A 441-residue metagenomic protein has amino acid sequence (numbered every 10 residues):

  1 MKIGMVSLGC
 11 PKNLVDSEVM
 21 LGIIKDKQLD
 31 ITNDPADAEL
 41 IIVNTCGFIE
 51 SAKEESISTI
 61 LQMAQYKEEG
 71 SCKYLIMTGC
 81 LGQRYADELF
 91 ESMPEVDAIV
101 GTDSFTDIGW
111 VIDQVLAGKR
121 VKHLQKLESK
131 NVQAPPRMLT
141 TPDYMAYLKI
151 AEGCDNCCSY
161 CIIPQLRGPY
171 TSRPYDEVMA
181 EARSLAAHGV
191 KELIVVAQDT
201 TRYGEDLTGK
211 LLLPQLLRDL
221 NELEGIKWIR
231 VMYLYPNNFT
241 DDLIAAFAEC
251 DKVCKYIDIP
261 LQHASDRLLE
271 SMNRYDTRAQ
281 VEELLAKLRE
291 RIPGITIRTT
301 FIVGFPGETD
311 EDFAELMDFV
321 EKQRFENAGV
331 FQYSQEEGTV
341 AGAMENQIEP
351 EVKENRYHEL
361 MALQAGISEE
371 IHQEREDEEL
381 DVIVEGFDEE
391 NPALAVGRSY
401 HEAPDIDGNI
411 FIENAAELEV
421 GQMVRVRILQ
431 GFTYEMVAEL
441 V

Functional and structural regions predicted by a protein language model:
M1-Y203, D242, I257, A279-E290 (+4 more regions): Proteins enriched for Cys/Gly/acidic motifs involved in redox and nucleic-acid/cofactor modification
C10, G204-G225, S271-M272, Q335-G366: Radical SAM enzyme [4Fe-4S]-AdoMet core and its adjacent flexible, acidic and glycine-rich loops/tails across
L75-G79, R84, L89, A187-E311 (+1 more regions): Conserved SAM/AdoMet-binding glycine-rich loop
M93-P94, V115-G118, L211-L213, F247-A248 (+2 more regions): Short, hinge-like loop/turn segments at secondary-structure boundaries
M138-L139, A245-E249, L261, H372-E374 (+2 more regions): Replace "in large, NTP-powered and nucleic-acid-processing enzymes" with "in large, NTP-powered factors and other
V178, V195, V231, I259 (+6 more regions): Conserved, mostly hydrophobic/aromatic
A197, Y233, L261-H263, T299-V303 (+6 more regions): Active-site proximal loops enriched in glycine and acidic residues that flank catalytic Cys/His/Asp and coordinate
A343-V441: Terminal RNA-binding accessory module
